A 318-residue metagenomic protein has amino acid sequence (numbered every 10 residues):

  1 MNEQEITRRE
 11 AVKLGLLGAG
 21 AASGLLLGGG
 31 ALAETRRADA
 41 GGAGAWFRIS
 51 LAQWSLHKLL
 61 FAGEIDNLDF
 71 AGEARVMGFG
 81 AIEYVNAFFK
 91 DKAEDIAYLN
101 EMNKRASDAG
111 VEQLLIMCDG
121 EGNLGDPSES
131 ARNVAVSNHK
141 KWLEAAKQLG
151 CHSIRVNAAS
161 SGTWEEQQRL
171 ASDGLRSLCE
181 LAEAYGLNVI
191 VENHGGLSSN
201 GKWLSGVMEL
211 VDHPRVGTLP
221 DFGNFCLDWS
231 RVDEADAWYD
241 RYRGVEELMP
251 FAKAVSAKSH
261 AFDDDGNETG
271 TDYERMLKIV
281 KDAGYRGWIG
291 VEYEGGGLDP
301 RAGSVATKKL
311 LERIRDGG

Functional and structural regions predicted by a protein language model:
N2-Q4, E10-A33: N-terminal export signals
L27-W54, L60: C-terminal segment of N-terminal export signals and the immediately downstream linker at the start of the mature
D39-W46, A71-V76, E94-L114, K140-Q148 (+5 more regions): Acidic (Asp/Glu)-rich catalytic clusters
W46, A81-I82, S172-I279: Acidic/histidine-rich catalytic cores of soluble enzymes
W54-E64, S128-S130, L227-E234: Acidic/histidine-rich helix-loop elements that form or flank divalent-metal/phosphate-binding sites at the catalytic
E64, L68, I96, N100 (+8 more regions): Non-membrane alpha-helical structural segments and their capping/turn regions in soluble enzymes
G80-R176, E183-N188, N224, W229 (+4 more regions): Structural motif corresponding to the early beta-alpha repeats
R301-D316: C-terminal helical cap(s) of enzyme catalytic domains, especially alpha/beta-barrels
